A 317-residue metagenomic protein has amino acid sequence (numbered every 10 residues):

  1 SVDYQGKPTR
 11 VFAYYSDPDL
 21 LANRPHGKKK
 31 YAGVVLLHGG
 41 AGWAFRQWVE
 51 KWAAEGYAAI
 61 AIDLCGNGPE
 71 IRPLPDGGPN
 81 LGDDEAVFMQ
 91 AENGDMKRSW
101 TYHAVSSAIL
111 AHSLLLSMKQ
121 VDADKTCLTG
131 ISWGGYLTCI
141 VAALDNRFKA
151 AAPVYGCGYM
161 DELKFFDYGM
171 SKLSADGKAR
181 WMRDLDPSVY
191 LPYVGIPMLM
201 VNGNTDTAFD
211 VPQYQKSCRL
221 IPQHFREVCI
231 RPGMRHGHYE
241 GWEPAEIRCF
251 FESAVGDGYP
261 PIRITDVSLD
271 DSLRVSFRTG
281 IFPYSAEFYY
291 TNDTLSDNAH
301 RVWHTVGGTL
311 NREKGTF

Functional and structural regions predicted by a protein language model:
S1-K29: N-terminal cap/lid segment of alpha/beta-hydrolase-fold proteins
P25-K30, P79, D83-S132: Gly/Ser-rich "nucleophile elbow"/oxyanion-hole loop immediately N-terminal to the catalytic nucleophile in hydrolases
Y31, L37-G42: Active-site glycine-rich loops that stabilize anionic/oxyanionic intermediates across multiple enzyme folds
A44-R46, E50-S106, G158-G169: Cap/lid segment of the alpha/beta-hydrolase catalytic domain
E55, I109-A179: Primarily recognizes the serine-hydrolase "nucleophile elbow" in alpha/beta-hydrolase and SGNH/GDSL folds
V194, M200-N202, D206: Short beta-strand/loop motif that positions the catalytic acidic residue of the alpha/beta-hydrolase fold
I221-H238: Catalytic histidine neighborhood in serine/cysteine hydrolases with alpha/beta-hydrolase-type architecture
W242, C249-Y290, T305-T316: Surface beta-strand/loop "capping" patches
